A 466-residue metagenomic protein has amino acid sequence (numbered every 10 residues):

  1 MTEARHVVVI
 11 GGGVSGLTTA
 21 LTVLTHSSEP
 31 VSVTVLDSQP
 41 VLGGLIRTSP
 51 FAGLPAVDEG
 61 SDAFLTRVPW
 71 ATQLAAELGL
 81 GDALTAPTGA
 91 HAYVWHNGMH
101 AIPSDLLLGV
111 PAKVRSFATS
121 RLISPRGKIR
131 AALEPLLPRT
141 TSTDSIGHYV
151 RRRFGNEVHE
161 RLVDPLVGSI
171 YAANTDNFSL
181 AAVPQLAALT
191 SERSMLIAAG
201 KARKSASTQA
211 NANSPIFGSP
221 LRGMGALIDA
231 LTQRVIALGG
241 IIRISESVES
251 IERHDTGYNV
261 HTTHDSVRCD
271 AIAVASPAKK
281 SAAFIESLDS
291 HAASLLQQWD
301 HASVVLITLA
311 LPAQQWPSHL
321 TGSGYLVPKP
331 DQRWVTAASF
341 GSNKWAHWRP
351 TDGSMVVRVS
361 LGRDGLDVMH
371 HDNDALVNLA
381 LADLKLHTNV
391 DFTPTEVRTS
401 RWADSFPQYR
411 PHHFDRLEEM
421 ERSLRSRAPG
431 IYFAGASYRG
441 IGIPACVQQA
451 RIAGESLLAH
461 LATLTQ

Functional and structural regions predicted by a protein language model:
T2, E246-V357, D364-D374, L386-H387: Mid-domain catalytic core of redox enzymes that form a hydrophobic substrate pocket/lid adjacent to a catalytic redox
T2, T48, S104-P111, H319-T321 (+1 more regions): Conserved flavin/dinucleotide-binding core of flavoenzymes
T2-S15: Beta1/beta-strand and adjacent pyrophosphate-binding region of the FAD-binding site in flavoprotein oxidoreductases
S15, V41, K279: Conserved Rossmann-like nucleotide-cofactor binding loop
L24-F51: Glycine-rich FAD pyrophosphate-binding loop
G53-P138: Dinucleotide-binding Rossmann-like beta1-alpha1 core, especially the glycine-rich loop that anchors the ADP
R67, R152-R153, S169, A275-S276 (+1 more regions): Short, well-ordered coil/turn residues at beta-beta hairpins and beta-strand->alpha-helix junctions within
I129-S250: Active-site/ligand-binding neighborhood in enzyme catalytic cores
